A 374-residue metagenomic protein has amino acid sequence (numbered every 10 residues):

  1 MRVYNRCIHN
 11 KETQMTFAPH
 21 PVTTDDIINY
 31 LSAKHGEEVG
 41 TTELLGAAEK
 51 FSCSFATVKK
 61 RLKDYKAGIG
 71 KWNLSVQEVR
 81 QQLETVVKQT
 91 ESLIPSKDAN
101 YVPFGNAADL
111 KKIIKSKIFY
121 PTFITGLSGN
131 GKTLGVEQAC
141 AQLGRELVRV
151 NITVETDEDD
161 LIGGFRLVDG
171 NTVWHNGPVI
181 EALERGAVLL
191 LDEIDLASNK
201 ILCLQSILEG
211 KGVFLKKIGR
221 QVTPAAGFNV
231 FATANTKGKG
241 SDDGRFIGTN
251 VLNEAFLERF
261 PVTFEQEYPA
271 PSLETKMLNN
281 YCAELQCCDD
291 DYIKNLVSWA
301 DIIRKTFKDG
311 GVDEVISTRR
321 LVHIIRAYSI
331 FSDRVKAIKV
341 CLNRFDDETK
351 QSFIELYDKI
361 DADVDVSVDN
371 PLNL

Functional and structural regions predicted by a protein language model:
M1-Q14: Short, Lys/Arg-enriched N-terminal segments with co-localized hydrophobic residues within the first ~10-30 amino acids
K11, H20-T23, T42-S52, T57-L374: C-terminal regulatory/interaction module of P-loop NTP-utilizing enzymes
T16-E38: Positively charged, polyanion-binding regions of nucleic-acid-associated proteins
